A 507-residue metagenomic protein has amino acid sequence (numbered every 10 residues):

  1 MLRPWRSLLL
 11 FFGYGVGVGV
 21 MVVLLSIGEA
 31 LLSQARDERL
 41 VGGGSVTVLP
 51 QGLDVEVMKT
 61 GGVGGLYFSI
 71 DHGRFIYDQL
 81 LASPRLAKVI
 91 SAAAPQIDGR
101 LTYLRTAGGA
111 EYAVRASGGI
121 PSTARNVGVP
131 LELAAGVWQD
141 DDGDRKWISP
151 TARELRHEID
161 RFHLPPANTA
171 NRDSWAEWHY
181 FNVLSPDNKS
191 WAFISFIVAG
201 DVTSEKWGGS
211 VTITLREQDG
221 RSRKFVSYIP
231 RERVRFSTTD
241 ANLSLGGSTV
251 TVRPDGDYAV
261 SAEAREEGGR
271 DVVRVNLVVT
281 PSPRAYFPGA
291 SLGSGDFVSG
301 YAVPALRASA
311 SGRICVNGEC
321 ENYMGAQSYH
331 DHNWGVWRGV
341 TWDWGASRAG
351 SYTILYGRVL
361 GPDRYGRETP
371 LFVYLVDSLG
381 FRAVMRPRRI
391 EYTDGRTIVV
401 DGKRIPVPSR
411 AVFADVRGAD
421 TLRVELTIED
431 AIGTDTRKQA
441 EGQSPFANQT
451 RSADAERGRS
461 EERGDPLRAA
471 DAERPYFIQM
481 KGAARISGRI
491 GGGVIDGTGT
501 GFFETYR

Functional and structural regions predicted by a protein language model:
M1-M21: N-terminal Sec/SRP start-transfer signal
F12-Y14, L49-Q51, Q96-D98, G119 (+3 more regions): Acidic/polar N-terminal loop/beta-strand segments that form early-domain functional surfaces
Y14, R36-R39, P84, R105-G108 (+3 more regions): Short secondary-structure boundary/capping segments within folded domains
G19, L25-R115: Hydrophobic, regular-secondary-structure patches
V57, L101-L104, T123-V127, R284-P288: Short, well-ordered, mixed-charge alpha-helical segments that flank or form enzyme active sites
M58-G61, R105-T106, V127-V129, F193-F196 (+1 more regions): Short, glycine/acidic-enriched capping/hinge loops at junctions between secondary-structure elements
A110-A135: Short beta-strand boundary microenvironments
L133-T450, D454, R459-R507: Structured soluble/peripheral alpha/beta segments that form catalytic or ligand/cofactor-binding pockets
